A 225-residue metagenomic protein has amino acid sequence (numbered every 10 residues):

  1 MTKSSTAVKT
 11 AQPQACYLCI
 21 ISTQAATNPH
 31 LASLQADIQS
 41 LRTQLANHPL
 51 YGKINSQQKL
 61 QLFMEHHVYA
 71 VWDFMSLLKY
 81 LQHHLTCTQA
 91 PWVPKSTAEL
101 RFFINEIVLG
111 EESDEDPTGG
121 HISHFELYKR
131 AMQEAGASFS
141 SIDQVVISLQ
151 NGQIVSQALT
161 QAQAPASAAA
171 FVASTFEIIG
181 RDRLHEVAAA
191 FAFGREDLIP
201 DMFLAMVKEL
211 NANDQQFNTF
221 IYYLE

Functional and structural regions predicted by a protein language model:
S4, P13: Cationic, low-complexity basic patches in intrinsically disordered or flexible, solvent-exposed regions
V8-K9: Low-complexity, intrinsically disordered segments with a bias for serine/threonine
C16-C19: Cysteine-centered motifs
H30-A46, L50, N55-V93, G110-E115 (+3 more regions): Alpha-helical bundle segments that constitute or directly flank the non-heme di-iron/ferroxidase center
H48, H66-H67, G119-H124, Y223-E225: Histidine-centered active-site/metal-ligand motif
S96-E99: Short, well-ordered alpha-helical segments that carry or flank key catalytic/ligand-binding motifs at enzyme/regulatory
F102, E106-I221: Active-site-proximal alpha-helical scaffolds that flank and shape metal-associated catalytic sites
